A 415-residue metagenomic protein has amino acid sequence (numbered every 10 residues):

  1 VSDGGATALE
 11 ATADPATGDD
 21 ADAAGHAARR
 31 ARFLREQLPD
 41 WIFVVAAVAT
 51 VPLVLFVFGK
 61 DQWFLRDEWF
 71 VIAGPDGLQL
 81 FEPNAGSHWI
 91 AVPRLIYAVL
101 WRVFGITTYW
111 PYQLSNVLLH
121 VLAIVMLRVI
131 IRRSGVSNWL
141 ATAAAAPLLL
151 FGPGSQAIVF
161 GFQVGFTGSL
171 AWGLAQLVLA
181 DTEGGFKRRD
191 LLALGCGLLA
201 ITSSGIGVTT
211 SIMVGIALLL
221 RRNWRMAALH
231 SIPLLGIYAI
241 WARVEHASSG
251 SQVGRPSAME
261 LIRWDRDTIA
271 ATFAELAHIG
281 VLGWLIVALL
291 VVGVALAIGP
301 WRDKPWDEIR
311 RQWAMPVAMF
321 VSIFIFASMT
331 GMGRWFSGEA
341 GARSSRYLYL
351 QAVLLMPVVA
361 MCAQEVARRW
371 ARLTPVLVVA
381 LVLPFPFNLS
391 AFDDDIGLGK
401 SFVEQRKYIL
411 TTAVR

Functional and structural regions predicted by a protein language model:
G4-G5, T209-A239: Perimembrane helix-loop-helix junctions
T7, L65-P111, S231, A239-R302 (+2 more regions): Membrane-lumen/periplasm interface segments of multi-pass, membrane-embedded glycan/lipid transferases
L114-S137, A175-L179, V292-G299: Transmembrane-helix motifs of polytopic, lipid-linked glycan transferases
L127-F151, L170-A171: Transmembrane-helix signature of polytopic, membrane-embedded enzymes that assemble or transfer cell-envelope glycans
V178-A200, R225-H230: Short hydrophobic alpha-helices at membrane interfaces in multi-pass membrane enzymes
R189-G205, T210-L218: Membrane-interface alpha helices of multi-pass inner-membrane proteins
S231-L235, P316, Q364-S390: Signature aromatic-anchored transmembrane alpha helix within multi-pass, membrane-resident enzymes that catalyze glycan
A342-R346, T374-R415: Membrane-embedded, lumen/periplasm-facing catalytic core of multi-pass transferases that use lipid-linked donors
